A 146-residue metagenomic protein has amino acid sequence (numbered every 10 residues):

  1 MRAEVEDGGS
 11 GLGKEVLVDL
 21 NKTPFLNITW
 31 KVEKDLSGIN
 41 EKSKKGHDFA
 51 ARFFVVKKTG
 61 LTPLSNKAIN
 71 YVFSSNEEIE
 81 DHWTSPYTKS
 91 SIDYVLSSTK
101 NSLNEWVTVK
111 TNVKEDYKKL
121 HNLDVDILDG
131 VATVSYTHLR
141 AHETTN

Functional and structural regions predicted by a protein language model:
M1-S10: Short carbohydrate-recognition loop motifs
E15-L26, K100-L103: Extracellular/lumenal carbohydrate-interaction signature centered on repeated Trp-anchored short motifs
T29-D35, K58, K114: Solvent-exposed strand-to-loop "edge" motifs in beta-rich extracellular domains
V32-N40, L61-T62, L139: Extended, low-complexity, turn-rich repeat/linker tracts enriched in Gly/Pro/Ser/Thr and Asp/Glu that occur
G46-S91: Extracellular/luminal beta-rich ligand-recognition and adhesion surfaces characterized by aromatic-Gly/Pro-enriched
V72-L120: Extracellular carbohydrate recognition and processing domains and analogous Trp-centered ligand-binding platforms
K110-K114, I127-Y136: Internal, hydrophobic beta-strand segments that form the core of beta-sheet-rich folds
T137-T144: Conserved small/polar residues in nucleotide/adenosyl-binding loops
